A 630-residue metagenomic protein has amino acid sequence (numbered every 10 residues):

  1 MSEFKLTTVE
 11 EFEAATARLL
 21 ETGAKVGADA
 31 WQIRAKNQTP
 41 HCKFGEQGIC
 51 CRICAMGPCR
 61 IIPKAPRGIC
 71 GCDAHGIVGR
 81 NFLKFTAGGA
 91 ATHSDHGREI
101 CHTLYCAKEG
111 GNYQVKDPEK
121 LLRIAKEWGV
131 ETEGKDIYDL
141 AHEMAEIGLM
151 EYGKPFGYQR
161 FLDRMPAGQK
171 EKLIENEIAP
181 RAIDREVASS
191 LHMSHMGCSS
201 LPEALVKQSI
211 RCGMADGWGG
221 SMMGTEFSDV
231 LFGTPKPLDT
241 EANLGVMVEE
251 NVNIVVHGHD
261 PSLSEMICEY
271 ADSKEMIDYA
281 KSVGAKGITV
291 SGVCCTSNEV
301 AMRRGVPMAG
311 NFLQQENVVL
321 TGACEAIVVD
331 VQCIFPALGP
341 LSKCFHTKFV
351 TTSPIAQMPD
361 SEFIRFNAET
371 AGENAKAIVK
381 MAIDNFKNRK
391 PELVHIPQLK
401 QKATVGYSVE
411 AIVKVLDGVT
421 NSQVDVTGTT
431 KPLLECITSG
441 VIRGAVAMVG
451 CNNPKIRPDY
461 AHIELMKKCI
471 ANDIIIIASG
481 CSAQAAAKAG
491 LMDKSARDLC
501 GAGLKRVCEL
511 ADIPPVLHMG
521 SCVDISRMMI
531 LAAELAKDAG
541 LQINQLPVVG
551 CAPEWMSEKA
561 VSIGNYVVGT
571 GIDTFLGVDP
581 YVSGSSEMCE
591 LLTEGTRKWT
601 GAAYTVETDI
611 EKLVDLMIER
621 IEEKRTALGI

Functional and structural regions predicted by a protein language model:
S2-I630: Anaerobic metallocofactor- and corrinoid-dependent redox/one-carbon enzyme cores, especially those from methanogenesis
